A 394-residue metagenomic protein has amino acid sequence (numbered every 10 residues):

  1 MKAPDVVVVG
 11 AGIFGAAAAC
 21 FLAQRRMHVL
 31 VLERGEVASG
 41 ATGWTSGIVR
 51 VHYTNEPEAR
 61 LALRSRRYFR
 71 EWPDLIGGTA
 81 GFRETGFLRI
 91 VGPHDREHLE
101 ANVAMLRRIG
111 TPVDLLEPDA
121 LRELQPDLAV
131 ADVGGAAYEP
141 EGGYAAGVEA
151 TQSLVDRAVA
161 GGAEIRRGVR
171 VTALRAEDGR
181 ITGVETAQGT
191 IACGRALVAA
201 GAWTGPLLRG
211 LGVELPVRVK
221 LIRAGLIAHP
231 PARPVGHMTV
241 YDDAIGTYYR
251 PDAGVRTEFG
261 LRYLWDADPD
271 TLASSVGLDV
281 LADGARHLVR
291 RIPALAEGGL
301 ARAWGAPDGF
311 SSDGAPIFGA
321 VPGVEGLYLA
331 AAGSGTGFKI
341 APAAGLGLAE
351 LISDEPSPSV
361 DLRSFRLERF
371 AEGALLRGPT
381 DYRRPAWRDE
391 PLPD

Functional and structural regions predicted by a protein language model:
M1-G12, L30: Beta1/beta-strand and adjacent pyrophosphate-binding region of the FAD-binding site in flavoprotein oxidoreductases
G15-A16: N-terminal Rossmann-fold NAD(P) dinucleotide-binding loop
C20-Q24, G78-R83, R180, T190-I191 (+3 more regions): Active-site substrate-recognition segment that forms the wall of the catalytic cavity or substrate channel
A23-T42: Glycine-rich FAD pyrophosphate-binding loop
G47-L124, G246-Y248, L288: Dinucleotide-binding Rossmann-like beta1-alpha1 core, especially the glycine-rich loop that anchors the ADP
R60, R89-H98, Y138-D156, A273-V280: Short beta-strand to alpha-helix junction loop
E139-G194: Helical element adjacent to the flavin cofactor pocket in flavoenzyme catalytic cores
V289-D394: C-terminal catalytic lobe of FAD-dependent flavoproteins
